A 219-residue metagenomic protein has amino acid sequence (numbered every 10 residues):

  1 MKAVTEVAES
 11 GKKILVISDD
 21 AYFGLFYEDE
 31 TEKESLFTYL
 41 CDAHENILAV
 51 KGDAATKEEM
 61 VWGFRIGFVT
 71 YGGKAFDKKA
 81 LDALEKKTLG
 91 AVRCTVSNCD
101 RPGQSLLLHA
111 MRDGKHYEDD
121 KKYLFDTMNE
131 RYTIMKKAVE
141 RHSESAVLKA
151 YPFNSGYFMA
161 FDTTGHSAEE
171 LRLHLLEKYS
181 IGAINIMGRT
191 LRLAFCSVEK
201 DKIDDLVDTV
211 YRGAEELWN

Functional and structural regions predicted by a protein language model:
M1-F64, F68, D77: Active-site pre-lysine segment of PLP-dependent enzymes
A3, L106, I134-A138, H174 (+1 more regions): Amphipathic alpha-helical segments that form well-ordered structural scaffolds and often line/cohere around active
D19, G67, L107, M128 (+4 more regions): Generic structural signal for small/hydrophobic residues in well-ordered secondary structure, especially within
Y22-G24, A55-E59, K74-F76, R112 (+4 more regions): Short, solvent-exposed loop/turn segments at secondary-structure junctions
C41-D126: Conserved core segment of the aminotransferase class I/II
E45, L173-N219: PLP-dependent enzyme catalytic core of the Aspartate aminotransferase-like
R101, L108, K121-K136, V147-D162 (+1 more regions): Conserved glycine-rich beta-strand-loop-beta hairpin in the small C-terminal domain of fold type I
